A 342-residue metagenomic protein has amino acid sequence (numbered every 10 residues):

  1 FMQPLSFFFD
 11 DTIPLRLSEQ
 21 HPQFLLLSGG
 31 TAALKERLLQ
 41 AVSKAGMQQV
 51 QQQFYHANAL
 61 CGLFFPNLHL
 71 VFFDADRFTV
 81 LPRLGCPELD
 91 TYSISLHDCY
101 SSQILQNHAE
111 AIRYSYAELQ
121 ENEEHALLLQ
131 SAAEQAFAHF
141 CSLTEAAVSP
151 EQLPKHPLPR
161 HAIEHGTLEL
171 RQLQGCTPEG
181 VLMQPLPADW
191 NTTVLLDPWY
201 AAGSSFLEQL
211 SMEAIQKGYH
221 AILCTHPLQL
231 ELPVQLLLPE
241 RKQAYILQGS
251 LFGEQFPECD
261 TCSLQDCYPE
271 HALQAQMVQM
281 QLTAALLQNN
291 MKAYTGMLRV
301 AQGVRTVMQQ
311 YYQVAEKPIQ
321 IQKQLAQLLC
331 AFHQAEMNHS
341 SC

Functional and structural regions predicted by a protein language model:
F1-F9, S43-I104, A109-A111, E213-K292: Conserved nucleotide-sensing/catalytic segment adjacent to the nucleotide-binding pocket in NTP-handling enzymes
F1-L17, T144-P185, N338-S341: N-terminal pre-Walker A segment at the start of P-loop NTPase domains
F1-Q48, H56-N58, L186-P187: Hydrophobic, helix-prone linear segments
P14-H21, A132-F140, R160, V181-W190 (+1 more regions): Short N-terminal helix-initiation segments at or just after the protein's N-terminus
S18, T31-K35, F64, A201-G203 (+1 more regions): Short, low-complexity cationic-aromatic patches
Q23, R160-A162, T192, I319 (+2 more regions): N-terminal low-complexity, Ser/Thr/acidic repeat segments characteristic of secreted and surface-exposed proteins
Q23-V42, T177-A214: Glycine-rich phosphate-binding P-loop
I104-H156, Q279-H333: An accessory alpha-helical subdomain
